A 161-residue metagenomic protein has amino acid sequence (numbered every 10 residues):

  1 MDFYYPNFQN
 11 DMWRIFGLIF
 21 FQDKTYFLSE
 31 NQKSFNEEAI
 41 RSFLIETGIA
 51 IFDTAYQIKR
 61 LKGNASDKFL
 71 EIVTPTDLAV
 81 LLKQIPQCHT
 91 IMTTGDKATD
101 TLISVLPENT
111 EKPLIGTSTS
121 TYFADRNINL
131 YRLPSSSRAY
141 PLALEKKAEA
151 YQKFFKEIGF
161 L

Functional and structural regions predicted by a protein language model:
D2-L70: Short, surface-exposed acidic-centric catalytic microdomains
P6-F8, I15, K62-A79, S104-L161: C-terminal capping/extension of enzyme domains
K24-T25, H89-T90, T110: Secondary-structure boundary/capping signal
S42-L44, Q84, F123: Generic structural signal for beta-strand residues in well-ordered domains
E46-V105: Internal catalytic-core helix/loop-beta-alpha segment that presents or stabilizes conserved functional determinants
